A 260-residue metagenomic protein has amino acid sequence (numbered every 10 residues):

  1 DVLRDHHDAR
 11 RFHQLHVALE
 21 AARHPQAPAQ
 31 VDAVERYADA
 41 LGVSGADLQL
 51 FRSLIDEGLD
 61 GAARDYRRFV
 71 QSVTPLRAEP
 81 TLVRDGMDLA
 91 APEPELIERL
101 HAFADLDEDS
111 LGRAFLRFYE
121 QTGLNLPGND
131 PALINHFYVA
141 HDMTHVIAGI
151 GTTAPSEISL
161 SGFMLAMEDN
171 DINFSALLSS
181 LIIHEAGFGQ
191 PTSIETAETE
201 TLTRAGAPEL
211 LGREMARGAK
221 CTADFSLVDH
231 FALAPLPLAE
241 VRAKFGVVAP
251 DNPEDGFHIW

Functional and structural regions predicted by a protein language model:
D1-E98, A104, S193-T203: Small-residue-enriched hydrophobic alpha-helices in membranes
R11, A46, A63, P127 (+3 more regions): Residue-level signal for secondary-structure boundary elements
L15-H16, A40, L54, F69-S72 (+6 more regions): Generic signature of intrinsically disordered, low-complexity segments enriched in small/polar residues
R36-D39, Q49-S53, E57, R113 (+5 more regions): Charged/polar, solvent-exposed surface patches and flexible loops
L82-A234: Core of folded catalytic or high-affinity ligand/protein-binding domains in predominantly eukaryotic proteins
A216-W260: Acidic, carboxylate-rich catalytic segments that either coordinate divalent cations
